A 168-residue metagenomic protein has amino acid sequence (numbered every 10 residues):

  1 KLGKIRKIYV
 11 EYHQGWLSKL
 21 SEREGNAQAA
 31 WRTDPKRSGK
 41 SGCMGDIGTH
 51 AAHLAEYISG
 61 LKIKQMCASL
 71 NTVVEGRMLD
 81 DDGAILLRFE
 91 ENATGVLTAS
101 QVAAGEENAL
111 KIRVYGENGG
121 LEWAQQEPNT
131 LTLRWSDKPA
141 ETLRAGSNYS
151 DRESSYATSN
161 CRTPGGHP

Functional and structural regions predicted by a protein language model:
K1-R77, L131: Predominantly a Rossmann-like dinucleotide-binding segment in NAD(P)-dependent oxidoreductases
I5-I8, V96-S100, W123-A124: Beta-strand scaffold of nucleotide-dependent catalytic cores
R6, D81-G83, L110: Change "...and in nucleic-acid phosphodiester-cleaving endonucleases..." to "...and in nucleic-acid processing enzymes
V10-W16, L70-V74, E91-A93, Q101-A103 (+2 more regions): Glycine-rich beta-alpha junction loops
E24, Q28, R32, Y57 (+5 more regions): C-terminal glycine/acidic-rich active-site capping loop/insertion
T49, E75, T98-E106: Glycine-rich phosphate/pyrophosphate-binding beta-alpha loops
H50, M78-G83, F89: Substrate-positioning beta->alpha
L61-K62, R77-L79, A93, E106-L110 (+1 more regions): Glycine/proline-rich active-site loop of Rossmann-fold NAD(P)-dependent oxidoreductases
